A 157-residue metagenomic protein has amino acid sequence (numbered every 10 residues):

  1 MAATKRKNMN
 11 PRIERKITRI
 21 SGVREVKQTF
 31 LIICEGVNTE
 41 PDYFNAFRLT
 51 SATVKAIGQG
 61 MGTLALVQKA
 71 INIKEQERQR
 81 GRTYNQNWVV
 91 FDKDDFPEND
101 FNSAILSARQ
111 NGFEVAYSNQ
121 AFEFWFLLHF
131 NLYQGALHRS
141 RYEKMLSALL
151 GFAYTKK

Functional and structural regions predicted by a protein language model:
M1-L31, P41, N45-I57, Q76-W88 (+1 more regions): C-terminal accessory helical subdomains adjacent to catalytic cores in phosphodiester- and nucleotide-handling enzymes
E35-T39: Short glycine-enriched loops at secondary-structure junctions
Q59-V67: Phosphate/oxyanion-binding active-site loops and adjacent basic polyanion-contact surfaces
V67-E75: Glycine-rich, highly charged phosphate/nucleotide-binding loops
